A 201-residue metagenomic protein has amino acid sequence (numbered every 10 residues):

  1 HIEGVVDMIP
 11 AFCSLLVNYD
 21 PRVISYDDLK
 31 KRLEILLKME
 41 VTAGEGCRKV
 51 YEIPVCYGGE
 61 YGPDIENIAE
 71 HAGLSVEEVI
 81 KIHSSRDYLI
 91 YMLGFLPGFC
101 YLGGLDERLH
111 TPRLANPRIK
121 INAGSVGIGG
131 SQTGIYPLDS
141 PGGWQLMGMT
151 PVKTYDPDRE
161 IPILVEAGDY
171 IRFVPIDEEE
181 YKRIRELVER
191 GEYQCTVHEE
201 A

Functional and structural regions predicted by a protein language model:
H1-A201: Glycine-rich active-site loops that engage anionic ligands at enzyme catalytic sites
